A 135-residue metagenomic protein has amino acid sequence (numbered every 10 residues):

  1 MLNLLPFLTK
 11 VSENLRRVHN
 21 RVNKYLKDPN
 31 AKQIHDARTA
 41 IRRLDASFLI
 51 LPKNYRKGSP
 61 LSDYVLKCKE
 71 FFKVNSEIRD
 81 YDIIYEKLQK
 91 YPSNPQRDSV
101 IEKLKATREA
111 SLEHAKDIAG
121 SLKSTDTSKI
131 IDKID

Functional and structural regions predicted by a protein language model:
M1-D135: Cationic, histidine-enriched alpha-helical/coil surfaces that engage anionic ligands
